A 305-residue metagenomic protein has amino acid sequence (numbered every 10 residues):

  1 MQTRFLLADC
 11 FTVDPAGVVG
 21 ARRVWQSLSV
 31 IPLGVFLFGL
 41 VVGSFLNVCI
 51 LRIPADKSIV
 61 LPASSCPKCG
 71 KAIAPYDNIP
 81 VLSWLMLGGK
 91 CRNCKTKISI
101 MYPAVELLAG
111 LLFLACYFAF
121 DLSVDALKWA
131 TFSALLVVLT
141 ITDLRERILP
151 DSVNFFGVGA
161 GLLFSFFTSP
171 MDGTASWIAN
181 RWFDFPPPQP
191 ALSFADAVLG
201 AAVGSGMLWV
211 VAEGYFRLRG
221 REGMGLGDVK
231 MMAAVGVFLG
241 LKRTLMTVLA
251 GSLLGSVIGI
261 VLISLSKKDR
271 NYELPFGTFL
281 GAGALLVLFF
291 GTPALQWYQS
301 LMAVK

Functional and structural regions predicted by a protein language model:
M1-L28, S300-K305: Short, strongly hydrophobic alpha-helical membrane anchors
G17, V35, T131-S256, Q296-K305: Functional transmembrane core segments of multi-pass inner-membrane proteins
V24-L33, S99, P103, L122-A126 (+7 more regions): Hydrophobic, aromatic-rich alpha-helical transmembrane segments and their membrane-interface anchor motifs
P32-A55: N-terminal signal-anchor transmembrane alpha helix
L46, I50, L112, C116 (+10 more regions): Alpha-helical membrane-inserting segments
N47-M101, F276: Membrane-proximal soluble regions of multi-pass membrane proteins
G88, R92-F156, A160: Long, charge-rich boundary regions
L226-G227, V261-L286: Interfacial loop-to-transmembrane junctions
